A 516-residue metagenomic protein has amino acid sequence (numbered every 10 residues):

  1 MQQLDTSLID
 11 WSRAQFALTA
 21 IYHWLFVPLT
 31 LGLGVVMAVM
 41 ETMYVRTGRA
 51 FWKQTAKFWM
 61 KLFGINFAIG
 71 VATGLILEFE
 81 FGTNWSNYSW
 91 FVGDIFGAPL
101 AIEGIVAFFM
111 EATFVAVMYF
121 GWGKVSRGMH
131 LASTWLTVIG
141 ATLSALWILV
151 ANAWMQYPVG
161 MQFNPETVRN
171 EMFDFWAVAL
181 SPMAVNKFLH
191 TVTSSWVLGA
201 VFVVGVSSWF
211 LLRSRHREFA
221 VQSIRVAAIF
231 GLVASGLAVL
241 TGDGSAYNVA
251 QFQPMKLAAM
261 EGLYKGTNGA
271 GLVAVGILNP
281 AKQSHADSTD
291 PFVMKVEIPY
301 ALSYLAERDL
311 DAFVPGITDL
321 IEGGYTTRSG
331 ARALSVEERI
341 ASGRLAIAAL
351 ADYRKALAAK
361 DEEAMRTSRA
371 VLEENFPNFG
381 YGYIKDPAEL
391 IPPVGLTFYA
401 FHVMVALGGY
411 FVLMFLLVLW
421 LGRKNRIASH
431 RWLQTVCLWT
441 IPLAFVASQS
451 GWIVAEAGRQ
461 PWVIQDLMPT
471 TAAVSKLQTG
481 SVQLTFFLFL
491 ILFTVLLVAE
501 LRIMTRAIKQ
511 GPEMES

Functional and structural regions predicted by a protein language model:
M1-I21, G48-T55, F79-A101, A153-L189 (+5 more regions): Membrane-interface interhelical loops and short amphipathic "cap" helices that link adjacent transmembrane segments
Q2-R46, Q54-F58, F63-G70: N-terminal signal-anchor module of multipass membrane proteins
T47-I65, F91-G97, A101, G121-I139 (+2 more regions): Membrane-interfacial loop-to-helix junctions in multi-pass inner-membrane proteins
G64-T73, W135-P158, G231-G242, A356-L357 (+1 more regions): Hydrophobic alpha-helical membrane-insertion segments
N66-L136, A153, A457-Q460: Membrane-interface helix-loop-helix modules in multi-pass inner-membrane proteins
V115-K124, M129-T137, L146-W154, F175 (+2 more regions): Internal alpha-helical transmembrane segments
A151, V233-A341, L345: Aromatic-rich transmembrane-lumenal/periplasmic boundary elements in polytopic membrane proteins
E389-W452, Q483-A507: C-terminal substrate/ligand-recognition segments
